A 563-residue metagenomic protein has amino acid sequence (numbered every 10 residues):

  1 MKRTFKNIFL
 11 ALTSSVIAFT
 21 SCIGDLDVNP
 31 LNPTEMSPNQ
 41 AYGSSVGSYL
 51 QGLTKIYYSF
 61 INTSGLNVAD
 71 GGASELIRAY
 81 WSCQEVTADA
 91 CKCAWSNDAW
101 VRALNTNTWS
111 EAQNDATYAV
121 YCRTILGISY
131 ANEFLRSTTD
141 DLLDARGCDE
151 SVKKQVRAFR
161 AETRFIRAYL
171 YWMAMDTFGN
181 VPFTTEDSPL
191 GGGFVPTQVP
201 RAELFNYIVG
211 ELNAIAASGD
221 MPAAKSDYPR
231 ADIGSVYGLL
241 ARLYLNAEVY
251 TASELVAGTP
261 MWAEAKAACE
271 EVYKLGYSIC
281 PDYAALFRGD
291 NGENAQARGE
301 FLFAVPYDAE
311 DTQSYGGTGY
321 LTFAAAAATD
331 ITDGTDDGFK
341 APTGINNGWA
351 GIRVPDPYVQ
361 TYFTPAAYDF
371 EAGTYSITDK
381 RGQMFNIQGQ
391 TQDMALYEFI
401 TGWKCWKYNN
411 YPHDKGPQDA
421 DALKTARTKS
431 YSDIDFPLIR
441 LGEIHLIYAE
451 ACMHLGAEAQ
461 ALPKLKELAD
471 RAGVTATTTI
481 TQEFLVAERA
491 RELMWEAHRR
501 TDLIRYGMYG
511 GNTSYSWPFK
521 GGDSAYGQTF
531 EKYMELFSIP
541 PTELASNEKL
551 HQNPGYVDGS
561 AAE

Functional and structural regions predicted by a protein language model:
S21-I23, S110, T124-G127, R201 (+10 more regions): Long, intrinsically disordered, low-complexity segments
C22-A79, H551-E563: Membrane-proximal, proline-rich intrinsically disordered regions
S45-L50, Y58-S64, V68, K92-F178 (+3 more regions): Conserved, well-structured interaction surfaces
N62, G299-Y397: Glycine-rich, aromatic-lined ligand/substrate-binding cores of catalytic and carbohydrate-binding domains
L66-A90, T184-D187, D220-V236, E248-D333 (+4 more regions): Short, surface-exposed recognition loops and adjoining beta-strand edges that mediate ligand/DNA contacts, enriched
W100-V101, N105, V354-R440: Flexible, polar/acidic helix-loop-strand segments at domain edges
M173-D176, P182, N246-L255, G456: Short coil/turn linking the two alpha-helices of tandem helical-hairpin repeats
